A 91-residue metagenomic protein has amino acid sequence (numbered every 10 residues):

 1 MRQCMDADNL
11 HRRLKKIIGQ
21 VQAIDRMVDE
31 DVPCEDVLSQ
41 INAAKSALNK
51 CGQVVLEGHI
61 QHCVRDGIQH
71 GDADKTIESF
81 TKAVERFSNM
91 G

Functional and structural regions predicted by a protein language model:
M1-G91: Solvent-exposed interaction patches of small proteins and small membrane subunits
